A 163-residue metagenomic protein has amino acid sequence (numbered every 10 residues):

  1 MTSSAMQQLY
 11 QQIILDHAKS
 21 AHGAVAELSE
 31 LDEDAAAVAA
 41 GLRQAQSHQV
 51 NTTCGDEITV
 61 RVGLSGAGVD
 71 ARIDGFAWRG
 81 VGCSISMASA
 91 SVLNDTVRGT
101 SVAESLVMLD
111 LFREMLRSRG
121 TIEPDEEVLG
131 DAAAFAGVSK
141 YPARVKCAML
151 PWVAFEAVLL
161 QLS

Functional and structural regions predicted by a protein language model:
M1-I13, V60-V62, A71-F76, V81: Basic/polar, acidic-poor N-terminal "presequence/leader" segments that form or can form short amphipathic helices
M1-L28, A36-V38, T100-S163: C-terminal binding/interaction regions
S4, H48, R79-C83, D95-R98: Short, surface-exposed loop/turn motifs that are enriched in glycine and acidic residues and include a nearby proline
S20-A77: Structured beta-strand/loop patches that form or line metal/cofactor-binding pockets in enzymes
S47-H48, G75-G82, A134-A143: A short glycine/serine-rich beta->alpha loop
C54, G80-M87: Short, thiol/selenol-centered motifs that function as redox-active sites or metal-ligating centers
I85-S89, C147-L150: Catalytic-loop motifs flanking and including active-site residues across diverse enzymes
S89-S101: Alpha-helical support elements that line or immediately flank enzyme active sites and cofactor-binding pockets
